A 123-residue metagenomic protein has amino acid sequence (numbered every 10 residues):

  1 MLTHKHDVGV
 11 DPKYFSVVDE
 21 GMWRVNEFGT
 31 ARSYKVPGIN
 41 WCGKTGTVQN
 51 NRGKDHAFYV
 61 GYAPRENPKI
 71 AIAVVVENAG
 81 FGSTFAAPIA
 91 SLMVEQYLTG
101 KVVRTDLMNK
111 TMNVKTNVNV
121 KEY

Functional and structural regions predicted by a protein language model:
M1-G9, K13-V103: Active-site beta-strand/loop architecture of penicillin-binding DD-peptidases
R104-Y123: Short, highly charged C-terminal tails/helix-capping segments
